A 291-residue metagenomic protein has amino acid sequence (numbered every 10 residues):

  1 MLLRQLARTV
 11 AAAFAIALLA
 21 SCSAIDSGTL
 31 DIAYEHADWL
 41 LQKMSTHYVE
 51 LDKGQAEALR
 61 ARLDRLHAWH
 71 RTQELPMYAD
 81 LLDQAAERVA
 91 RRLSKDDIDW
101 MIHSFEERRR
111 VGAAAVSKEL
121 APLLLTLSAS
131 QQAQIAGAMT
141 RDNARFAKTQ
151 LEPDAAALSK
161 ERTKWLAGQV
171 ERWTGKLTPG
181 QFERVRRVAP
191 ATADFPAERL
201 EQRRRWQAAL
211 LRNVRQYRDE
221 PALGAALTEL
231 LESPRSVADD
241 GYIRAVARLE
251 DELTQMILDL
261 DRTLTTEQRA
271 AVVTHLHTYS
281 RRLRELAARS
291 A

Functional and structural regions predicted by a protein language model:
M1-A11: Bacterial N-terminal signal peptides that target proteins for export
L18-S21: C-terminal motif of bacterial Sec signal peptides marking the signal peptidase cleavage site
S23-D26: Bacterial signal peptide processing site
G28-A33, D38, Q42, L200-A291: A cross-kingdom marker for long, charged
G28-Y48, R109, A113-A121, P153-T174 (+3 more regions): Extended, structured, electrostatic nucleic-acid-contact surfaces
A37-T72: Post-signal-peptide N-terminal segment of Sec-exported extracytoplasmic proteins
L41, S45, A58-L59, V116-L127 (+6 more regions): Short, structured motif recognition centered on aromatic/hydrophobic residues
K118-A238: Extended amphipathic alpha-helical interaction segments
